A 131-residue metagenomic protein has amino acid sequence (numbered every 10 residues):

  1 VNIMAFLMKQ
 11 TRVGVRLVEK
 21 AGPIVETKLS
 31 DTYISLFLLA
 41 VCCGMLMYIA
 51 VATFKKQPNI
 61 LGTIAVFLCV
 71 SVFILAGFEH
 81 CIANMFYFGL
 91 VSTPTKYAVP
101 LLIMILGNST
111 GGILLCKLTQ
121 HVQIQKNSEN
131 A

Functional and structural regions predicted by a protein language model:
V1-A131: Alpha-helical transmembrane segments and their helix-helix packing motifs
